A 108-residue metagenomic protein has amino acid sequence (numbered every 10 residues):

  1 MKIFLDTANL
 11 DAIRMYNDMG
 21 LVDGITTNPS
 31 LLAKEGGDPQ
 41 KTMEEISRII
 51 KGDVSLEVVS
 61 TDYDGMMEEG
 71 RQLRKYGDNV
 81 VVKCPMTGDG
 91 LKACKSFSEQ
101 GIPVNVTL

Functional and structural regions predicted by a protein language model:
I3-L5, N9-R14, M19-V22, T27-N105: Active-site beta->alpha loop and helix N-cap motifs at the rims of alpha/beta catalytic domains
